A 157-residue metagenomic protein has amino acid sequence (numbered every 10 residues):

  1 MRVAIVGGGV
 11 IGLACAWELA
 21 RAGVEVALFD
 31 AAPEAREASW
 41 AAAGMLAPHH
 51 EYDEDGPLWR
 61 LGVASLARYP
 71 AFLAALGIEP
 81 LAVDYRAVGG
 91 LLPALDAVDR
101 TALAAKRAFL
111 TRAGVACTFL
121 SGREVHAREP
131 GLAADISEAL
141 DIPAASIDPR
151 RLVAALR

Functional and structural regions predicted by a protein language model:
M1-I11, A27: Beta1/beta-strand and adjacent pyrophosphate-binding region of the FAD-binding site in flavoprotein oxidoreductases
A20-A41: Glycine-rich FAD pyrophosphate-binding loop
A32-E34, V125, L156: Short beta-to-alpha linker loops that shape the active-site pocket of alpha/beta-hydrolase fold enzymes
E34-A35, E129-A133: FAD-binding beta-loop-beta segment adjacent to the flavin cofactor pocket
G44-E124, R128: Dinucleotide-binding Rossmann-like beta1-alpha1 core, especially the glycine-rich loop that anchors the ADP
A139-R157: Helical element adjacent to the flavin cofactor pocket in flavoenzyme catalytic cores
